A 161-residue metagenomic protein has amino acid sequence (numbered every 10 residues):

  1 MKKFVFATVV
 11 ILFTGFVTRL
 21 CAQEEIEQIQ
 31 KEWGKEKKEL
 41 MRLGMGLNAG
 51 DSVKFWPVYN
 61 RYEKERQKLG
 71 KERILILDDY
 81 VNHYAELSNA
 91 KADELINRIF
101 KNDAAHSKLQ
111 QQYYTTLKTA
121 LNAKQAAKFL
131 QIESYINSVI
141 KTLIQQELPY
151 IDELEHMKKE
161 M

Functional and structural regions predicted by a protein language model:
M1-Q28: Bacterial Sec-dependent N-terminal signal peptides
F4-V5, E39, E160-M161: Residue-level detector of intrinsically disordered/flexible regions characterized by low predicted structural confidence
V17-T18, E63-R66, D103, N137-I140 (+1 more regions): A short hydrophobic/aromatic micro-motif that marks alpha-helical segments and, especially, helix-coil
T18-G46: A contiguous, well-structured "functional interface" segment within a domain
L20-E24, H83-I96, Y150-K158: Membrane-interacting alpha-helical segments
E27, E32-K35, S107, Q111-M161: Amphipathic, charged alpha-helical segments and their helix-to-coil junctions in extracytoplasmic/peripheral assemblies
L40-A120: Amphipathic alpha-helical segments
